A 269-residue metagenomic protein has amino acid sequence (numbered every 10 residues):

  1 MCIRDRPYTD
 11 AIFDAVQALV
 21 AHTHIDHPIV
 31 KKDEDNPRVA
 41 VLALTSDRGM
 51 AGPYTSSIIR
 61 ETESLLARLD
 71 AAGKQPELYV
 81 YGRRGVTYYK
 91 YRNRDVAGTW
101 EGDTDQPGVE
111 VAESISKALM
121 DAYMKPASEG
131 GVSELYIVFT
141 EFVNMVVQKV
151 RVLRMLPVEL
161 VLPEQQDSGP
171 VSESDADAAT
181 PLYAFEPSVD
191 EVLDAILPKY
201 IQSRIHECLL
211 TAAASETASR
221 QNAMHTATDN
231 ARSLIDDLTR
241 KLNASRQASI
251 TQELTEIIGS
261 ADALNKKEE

Functional and structural regions predicted by a protein language model:
M1-E269: C-terminal beta-strand-loop-alpha-helix "lid" module of Rossmann-like NAD(P)-dependent dehydrogenases
